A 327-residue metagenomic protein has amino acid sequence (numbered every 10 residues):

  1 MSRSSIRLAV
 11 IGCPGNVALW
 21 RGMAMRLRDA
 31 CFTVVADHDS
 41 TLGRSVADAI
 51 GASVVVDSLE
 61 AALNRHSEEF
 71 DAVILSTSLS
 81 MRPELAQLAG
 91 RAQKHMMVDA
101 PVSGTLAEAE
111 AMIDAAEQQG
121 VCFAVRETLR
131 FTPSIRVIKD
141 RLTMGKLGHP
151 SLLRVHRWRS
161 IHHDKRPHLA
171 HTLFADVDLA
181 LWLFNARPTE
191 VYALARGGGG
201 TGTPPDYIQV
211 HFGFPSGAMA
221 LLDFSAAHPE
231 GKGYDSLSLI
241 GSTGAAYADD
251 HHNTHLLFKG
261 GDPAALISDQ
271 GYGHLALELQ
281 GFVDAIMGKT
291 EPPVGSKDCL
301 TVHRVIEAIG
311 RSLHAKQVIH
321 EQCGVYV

Functional and structural regions predicted by a protein language model:
M1-I50: N-terminal Rossmann-like dinucleotide-binding module
M1-S5, V10, A61, A72-I74 (+1 more regions): C-terminal helix-rich "cap/oligomerization" subdomain common to oxidoreductases
H38-L42, S268-Q280, V294: Active-site loop of classical SDR/Rossmann-like NAD(P)-dependent oxidoreductases, centered on the catalytic Tyr-X3-Lys
D39, I50-A115: Beta-loop-alpha module in the N-terminal Rossmann-like domain of NAD(P)-dependent dehydrogenases, especially those
V98, F123-V125, L222, A248: Hydrophobic residues in well-ordered beta-strands that form the structural core
S103-I161: A contiguous active-site-proximal alpha/beta segment in oxidoreductase catalytic domains
R126-P133, W158-Y192, P205, D298-C299: Mid-domain beta-loop-alpha active-site segment that forms a flexible, acidic cofactor/metal-binding surface
F174-N253, L279-T290, Y326-V327: Contiguous beta-strand/loop segments that form the cofactor/metal-binding neighborhood of enzyme cores
